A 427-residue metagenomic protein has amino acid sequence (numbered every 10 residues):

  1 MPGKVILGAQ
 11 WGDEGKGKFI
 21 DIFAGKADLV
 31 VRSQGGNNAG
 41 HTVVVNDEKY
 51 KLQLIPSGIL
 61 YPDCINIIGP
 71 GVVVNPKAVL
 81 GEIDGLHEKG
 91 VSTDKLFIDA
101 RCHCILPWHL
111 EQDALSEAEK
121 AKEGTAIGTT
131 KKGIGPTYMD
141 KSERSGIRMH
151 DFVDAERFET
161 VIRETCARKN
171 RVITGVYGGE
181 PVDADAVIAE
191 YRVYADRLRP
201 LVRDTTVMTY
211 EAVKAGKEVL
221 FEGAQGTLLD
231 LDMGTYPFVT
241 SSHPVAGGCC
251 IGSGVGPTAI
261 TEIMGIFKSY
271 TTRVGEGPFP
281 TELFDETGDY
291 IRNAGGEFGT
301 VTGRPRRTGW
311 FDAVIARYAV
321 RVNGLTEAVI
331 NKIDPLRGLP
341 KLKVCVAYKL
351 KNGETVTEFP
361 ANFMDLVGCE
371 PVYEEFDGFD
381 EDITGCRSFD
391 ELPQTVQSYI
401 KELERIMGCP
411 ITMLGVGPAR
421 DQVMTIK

Functional and structural regions predicted by a protein language model:
M1-K427: Non-transmembrane, aqueous-exposed alpha-helical and coiled segments at domain scale
